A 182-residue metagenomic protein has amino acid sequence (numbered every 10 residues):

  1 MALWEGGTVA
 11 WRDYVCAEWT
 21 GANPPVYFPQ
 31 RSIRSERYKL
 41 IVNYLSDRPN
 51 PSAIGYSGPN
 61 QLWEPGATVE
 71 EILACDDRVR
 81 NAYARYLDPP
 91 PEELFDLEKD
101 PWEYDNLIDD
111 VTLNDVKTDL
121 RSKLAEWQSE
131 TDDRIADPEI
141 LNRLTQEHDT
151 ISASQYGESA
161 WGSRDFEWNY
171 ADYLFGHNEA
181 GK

Functional and structural regions predicted by a protein language model:
M1-E93, A171: C-terminal cap/loop subdomain of S1 sulfatases and analogous C-terminal strand-loop tails that border
C75-E92, L97-K99, L107-K182: Long, internal low-complexity/basic segments
